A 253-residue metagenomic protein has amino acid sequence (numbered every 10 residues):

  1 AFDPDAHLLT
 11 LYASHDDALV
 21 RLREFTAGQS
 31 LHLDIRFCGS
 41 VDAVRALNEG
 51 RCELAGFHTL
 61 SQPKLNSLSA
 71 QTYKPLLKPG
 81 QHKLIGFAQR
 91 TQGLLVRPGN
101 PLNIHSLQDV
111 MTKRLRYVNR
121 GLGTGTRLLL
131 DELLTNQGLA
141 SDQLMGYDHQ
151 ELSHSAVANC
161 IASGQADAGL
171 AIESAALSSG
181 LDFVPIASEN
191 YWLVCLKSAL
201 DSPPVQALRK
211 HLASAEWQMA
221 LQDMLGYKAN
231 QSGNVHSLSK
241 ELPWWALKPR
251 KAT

Functional and structural regions predicted by a protein language model:
A1-C52, Q71, P75-H82, N103-L107 (+2 more regions): N-terminal hydrophobic or amphipathic helices and topogenic motifs
P4-S14, Q108-L128: Short loop->beta-strand "edge-of-pocket" segments that line small-molecule binding or catalytic clefts across diverse
R21-Q29, L107-Q108, R120, T126-Y147: Ligand-binding cleft/hinge of the Venus flytrap
H32-G39, S141-S153: Short beta-strand-to-loop elements that line the ligand-binding cleft of bilobed periplasmic-binding protein-like
V41-A55, T59-L60, Q150-Q165: Short helices/loops that flank or line small-molecule/ion binding pockets
H58-Y73, A158-A187: A ligand-binding cleft/hinge motif common to bilobed small-molecule-binding domains
K78-T91, L177, L181-K210, A229-L238: Periplasmic-binding protein-like
F87, V96-Y117: Flexible hinge/capping segments at coil-to-helix
